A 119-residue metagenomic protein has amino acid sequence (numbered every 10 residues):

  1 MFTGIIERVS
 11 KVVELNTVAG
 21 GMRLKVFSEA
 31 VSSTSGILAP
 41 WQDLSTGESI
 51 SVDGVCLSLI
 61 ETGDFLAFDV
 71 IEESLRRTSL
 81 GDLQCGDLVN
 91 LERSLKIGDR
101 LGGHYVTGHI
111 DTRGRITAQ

Functional and structural regions predicted by a protein language model:
M1-Q119: Conserved loop->alpha-helix
